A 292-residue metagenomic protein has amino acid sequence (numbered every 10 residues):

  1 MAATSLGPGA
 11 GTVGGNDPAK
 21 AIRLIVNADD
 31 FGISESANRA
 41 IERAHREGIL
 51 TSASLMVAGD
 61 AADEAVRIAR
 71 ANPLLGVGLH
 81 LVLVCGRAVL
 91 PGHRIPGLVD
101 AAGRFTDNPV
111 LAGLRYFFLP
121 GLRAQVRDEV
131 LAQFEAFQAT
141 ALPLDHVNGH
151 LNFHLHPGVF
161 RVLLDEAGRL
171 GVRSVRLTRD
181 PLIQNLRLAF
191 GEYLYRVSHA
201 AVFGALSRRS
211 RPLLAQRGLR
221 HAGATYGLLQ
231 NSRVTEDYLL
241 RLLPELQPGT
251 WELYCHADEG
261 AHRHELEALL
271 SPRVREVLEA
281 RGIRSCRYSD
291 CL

Functional and structural regions predicted by a protein language model:
A2-V26, F31, E35-H146, P157-L292: Terminal accessory/targeting
N148-L151: Active-site histidine-anchored catalytic micro-motif
H154: Residue-level signal for short amphipathic helical patches enriched in basic/charged and nearby hydrophobic residues
